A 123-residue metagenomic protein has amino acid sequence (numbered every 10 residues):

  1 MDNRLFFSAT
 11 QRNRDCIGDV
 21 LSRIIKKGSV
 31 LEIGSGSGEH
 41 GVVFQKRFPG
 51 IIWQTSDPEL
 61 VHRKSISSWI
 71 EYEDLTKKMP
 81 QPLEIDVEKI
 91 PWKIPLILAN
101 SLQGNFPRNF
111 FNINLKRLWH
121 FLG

Functional and structural regions predicted by a protein language model:
M1-K27: Class I SAM-dependent methyltransferase Rossmann-like catalytic core, especially the SAM/SAH-binding loop
S8, S35, S56-D57, F106-N109: Conserved residues at beta->alpha junctions
K27-G28, G50, A99: A general structural motif
K27-G36: Conserved class I S-adenosyl-L-methionine
E39, V43-I90: Class I SAM-dependent methyltransferase SAM/SAH-binding core
K89-L98: Short conserved loop adjoining the S-adenosyl-L-methionine
I97-G123: A short SAM/SAH-binding and catalytic strip from SAM-dependent methyltransferases
